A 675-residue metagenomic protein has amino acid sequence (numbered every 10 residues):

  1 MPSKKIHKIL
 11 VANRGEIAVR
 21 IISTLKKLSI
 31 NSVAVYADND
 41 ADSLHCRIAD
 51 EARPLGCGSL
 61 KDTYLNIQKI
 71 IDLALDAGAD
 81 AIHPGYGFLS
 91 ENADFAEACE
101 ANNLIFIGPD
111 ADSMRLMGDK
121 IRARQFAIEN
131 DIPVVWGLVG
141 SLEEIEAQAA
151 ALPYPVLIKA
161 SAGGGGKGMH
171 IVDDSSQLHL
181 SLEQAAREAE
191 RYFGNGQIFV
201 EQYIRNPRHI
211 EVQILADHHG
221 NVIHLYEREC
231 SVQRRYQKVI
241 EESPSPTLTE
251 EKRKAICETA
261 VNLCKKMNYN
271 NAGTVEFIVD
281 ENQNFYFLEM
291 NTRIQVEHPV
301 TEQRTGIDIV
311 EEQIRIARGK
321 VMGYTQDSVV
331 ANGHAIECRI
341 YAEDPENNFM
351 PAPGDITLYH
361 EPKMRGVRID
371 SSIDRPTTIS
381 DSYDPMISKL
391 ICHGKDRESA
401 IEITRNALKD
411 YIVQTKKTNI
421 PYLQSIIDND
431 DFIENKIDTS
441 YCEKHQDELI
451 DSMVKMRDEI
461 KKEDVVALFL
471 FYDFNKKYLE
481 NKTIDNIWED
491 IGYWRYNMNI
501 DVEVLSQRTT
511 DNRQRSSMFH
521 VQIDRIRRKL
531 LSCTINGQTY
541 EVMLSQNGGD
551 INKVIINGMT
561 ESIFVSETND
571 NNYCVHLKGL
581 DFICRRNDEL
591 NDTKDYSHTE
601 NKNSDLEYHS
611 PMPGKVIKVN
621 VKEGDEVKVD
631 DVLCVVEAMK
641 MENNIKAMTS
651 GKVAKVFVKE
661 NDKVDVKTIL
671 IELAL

Functional and structural regions predicted by a protein language model:
M1-V275, V279-Q295, R304: N-terminal beta-alpha lobe that positions the nucleotide/phosphoryl donor in ATP/NTP-coupled carboxylate activation
A81, E91-A98, E337, N347 (+1 more regions): Structured, non-catalytic alpha/beta "coupling" segments that mediate domain-domain communication and provide generic
M169-I171, Q202, L248, M386-K395 (+2 more regions): Short, well-ordered beta-strand elements within core beta-sheets of diverse protein domains
P299-R508, N512-E541, V666, E672: Catalytic cores of soluble metabolic enzymes centered on carboxylation/carboxyl-transfer
Y324-N332, Q446, I583-S610: Long, charged amphipathic helices and adjacent flexible linkers at domain junctions
T599-L675: Structured functional modules or segments
